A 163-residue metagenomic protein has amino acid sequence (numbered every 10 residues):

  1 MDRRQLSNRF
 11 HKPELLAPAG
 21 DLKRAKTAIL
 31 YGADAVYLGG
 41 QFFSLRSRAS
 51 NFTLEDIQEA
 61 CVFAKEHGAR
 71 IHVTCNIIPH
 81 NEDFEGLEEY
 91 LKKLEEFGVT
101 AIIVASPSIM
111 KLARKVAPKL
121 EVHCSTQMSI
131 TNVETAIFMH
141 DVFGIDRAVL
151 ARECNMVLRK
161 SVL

Functional and structural regions predicted by a protein language model:
M1-L163: Non-catalytic helical/linker scaffolds that mediate oligomerization, partner binding, and domain coupling around large
